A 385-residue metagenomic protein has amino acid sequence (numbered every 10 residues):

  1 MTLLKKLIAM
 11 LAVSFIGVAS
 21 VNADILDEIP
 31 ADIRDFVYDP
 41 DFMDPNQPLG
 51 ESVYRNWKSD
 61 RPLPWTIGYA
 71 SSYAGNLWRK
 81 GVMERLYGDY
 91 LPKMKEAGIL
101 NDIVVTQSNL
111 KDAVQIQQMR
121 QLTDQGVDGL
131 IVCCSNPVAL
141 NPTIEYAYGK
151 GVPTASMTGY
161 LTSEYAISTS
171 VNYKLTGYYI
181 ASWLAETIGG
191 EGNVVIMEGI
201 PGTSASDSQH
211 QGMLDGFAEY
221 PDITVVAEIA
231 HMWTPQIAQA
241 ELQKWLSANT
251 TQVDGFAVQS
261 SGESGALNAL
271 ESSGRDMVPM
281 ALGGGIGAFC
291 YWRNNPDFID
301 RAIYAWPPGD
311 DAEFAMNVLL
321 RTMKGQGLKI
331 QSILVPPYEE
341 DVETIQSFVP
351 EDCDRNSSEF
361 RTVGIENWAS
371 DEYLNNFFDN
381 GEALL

Functional and structural regions predicted by a protein language model:
A9-G17: Bacterial N-terminal signal peptides
A23-W65, G216, P307, E313-L385: Hinge/cleft segment of the Venus flytrap/periplasmic-binding protein
L26-E28, R34-K93, V104-I116, C133-P137 (+2 more regions): Extracytoplasmic "Venus flytrap"
N46-Y54, Q115, S168-V194, S208 (+3 more regions): Hydrophobic alpha-helical segments within soluble ligand-binding/sensing domains
I67-G75, L86-Y90, Y178-E228, L319-C353: An alpha-beta-alpha
P92-N109, V194-I196, F217-Q236: Short beta-strand elements in bilobed, periplasmic/extracellular small-molecule ligand-binding domains
L122-D124, D128-Y148, M213, A227 (+1 more regions): Hydrophobic alpha-helical
P137-L175, E186, N193, I286-I299: Flexible loop/hinge segments that line or gate small-molecule binding clefts
